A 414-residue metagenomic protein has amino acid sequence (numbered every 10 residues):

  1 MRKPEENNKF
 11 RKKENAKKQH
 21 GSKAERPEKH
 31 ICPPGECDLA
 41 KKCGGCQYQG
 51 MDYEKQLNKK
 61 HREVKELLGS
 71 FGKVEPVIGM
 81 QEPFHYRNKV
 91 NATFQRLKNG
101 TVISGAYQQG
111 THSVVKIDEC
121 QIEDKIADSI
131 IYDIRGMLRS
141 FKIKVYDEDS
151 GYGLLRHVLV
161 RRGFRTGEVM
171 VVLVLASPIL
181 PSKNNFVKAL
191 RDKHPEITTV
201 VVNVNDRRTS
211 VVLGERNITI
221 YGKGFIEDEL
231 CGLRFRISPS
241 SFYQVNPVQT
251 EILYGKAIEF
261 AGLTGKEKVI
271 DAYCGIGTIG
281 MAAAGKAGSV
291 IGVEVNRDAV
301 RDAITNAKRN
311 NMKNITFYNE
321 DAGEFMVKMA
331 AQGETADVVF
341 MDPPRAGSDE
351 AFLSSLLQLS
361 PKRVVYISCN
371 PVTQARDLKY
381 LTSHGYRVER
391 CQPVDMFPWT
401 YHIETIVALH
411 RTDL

Functional and structural regions predicted by a protein language model:
R2-A24, S182-N184, K188-L414: Rossmann-like S-adenosyl-L-methionine
G21-E36: Short, intrinsically disordered, charge-biased short linear motifs at domain edges
I31-P33, K42-D147, V160, R165 (+1 more regions): Extended interfacial segments that mediate partner engagement and assembly in macromolecular machines
N88, G167-V169, K266-E267: Nucleotide donor/acceptor-binding cores
G105-Q108, V172-V174, A303: Short, acidic/hydrophobic/Gly-rich beta-strand patch recurrent on exposed beta strands that often constitutes part
K144-Y152, V269: Short helix/loop segment immediately N-terminal to the Walker
L154-R156, L353: Mid-to-C-terminal catalytic/tRNA-binding core of tRNA(Ile)-lysidine synthase
V160, G167-A176, R234-S238, V338: Short, aliphatic-rich beta-strand segments
